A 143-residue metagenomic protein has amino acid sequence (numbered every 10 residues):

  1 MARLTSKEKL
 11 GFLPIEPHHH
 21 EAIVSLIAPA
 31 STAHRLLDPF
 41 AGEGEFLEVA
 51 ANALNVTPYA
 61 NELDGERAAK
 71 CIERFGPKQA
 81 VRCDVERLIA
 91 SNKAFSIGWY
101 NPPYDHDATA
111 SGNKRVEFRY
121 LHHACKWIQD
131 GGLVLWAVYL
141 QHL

Functional and structural regions predicted by a protein language model:
M1-S31, E45-F46: S-adenosyl-L-methionine
T32-G42: Conserved class I S-adenosyl-L-methionine
E43-L54: Conserved SAM-binding loop of SAM-dependent methyltransferases across substrates and taxa, primarily the Class I
T57-Y59: Short beta-strand element of Class I
N61, G65, K114-L143: Conserved Class I SAM-dependent methyltransferase catalytic core
C71-I72: Conserved SAM-binding loop
P77-V85: Conserved SAM-binding strand-loop segment of SAM-dependent methyltransferases
I89-G98: A short acidic, Gly/Pro-enriched loop at the edge of an enzyme's catalytic core that lines a small-molecule cofactor
